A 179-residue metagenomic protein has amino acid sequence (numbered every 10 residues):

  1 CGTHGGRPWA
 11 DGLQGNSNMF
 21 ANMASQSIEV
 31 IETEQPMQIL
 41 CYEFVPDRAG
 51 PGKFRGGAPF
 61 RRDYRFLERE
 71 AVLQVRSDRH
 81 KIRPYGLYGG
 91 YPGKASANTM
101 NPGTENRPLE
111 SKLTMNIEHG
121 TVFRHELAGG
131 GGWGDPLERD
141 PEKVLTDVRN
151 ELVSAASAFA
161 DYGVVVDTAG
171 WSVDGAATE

Functional and structural regions predicted by a protein language model:
C1-E179: Glycine/proline-enriched, intrinsically flexible loops and inter-domain linkers
